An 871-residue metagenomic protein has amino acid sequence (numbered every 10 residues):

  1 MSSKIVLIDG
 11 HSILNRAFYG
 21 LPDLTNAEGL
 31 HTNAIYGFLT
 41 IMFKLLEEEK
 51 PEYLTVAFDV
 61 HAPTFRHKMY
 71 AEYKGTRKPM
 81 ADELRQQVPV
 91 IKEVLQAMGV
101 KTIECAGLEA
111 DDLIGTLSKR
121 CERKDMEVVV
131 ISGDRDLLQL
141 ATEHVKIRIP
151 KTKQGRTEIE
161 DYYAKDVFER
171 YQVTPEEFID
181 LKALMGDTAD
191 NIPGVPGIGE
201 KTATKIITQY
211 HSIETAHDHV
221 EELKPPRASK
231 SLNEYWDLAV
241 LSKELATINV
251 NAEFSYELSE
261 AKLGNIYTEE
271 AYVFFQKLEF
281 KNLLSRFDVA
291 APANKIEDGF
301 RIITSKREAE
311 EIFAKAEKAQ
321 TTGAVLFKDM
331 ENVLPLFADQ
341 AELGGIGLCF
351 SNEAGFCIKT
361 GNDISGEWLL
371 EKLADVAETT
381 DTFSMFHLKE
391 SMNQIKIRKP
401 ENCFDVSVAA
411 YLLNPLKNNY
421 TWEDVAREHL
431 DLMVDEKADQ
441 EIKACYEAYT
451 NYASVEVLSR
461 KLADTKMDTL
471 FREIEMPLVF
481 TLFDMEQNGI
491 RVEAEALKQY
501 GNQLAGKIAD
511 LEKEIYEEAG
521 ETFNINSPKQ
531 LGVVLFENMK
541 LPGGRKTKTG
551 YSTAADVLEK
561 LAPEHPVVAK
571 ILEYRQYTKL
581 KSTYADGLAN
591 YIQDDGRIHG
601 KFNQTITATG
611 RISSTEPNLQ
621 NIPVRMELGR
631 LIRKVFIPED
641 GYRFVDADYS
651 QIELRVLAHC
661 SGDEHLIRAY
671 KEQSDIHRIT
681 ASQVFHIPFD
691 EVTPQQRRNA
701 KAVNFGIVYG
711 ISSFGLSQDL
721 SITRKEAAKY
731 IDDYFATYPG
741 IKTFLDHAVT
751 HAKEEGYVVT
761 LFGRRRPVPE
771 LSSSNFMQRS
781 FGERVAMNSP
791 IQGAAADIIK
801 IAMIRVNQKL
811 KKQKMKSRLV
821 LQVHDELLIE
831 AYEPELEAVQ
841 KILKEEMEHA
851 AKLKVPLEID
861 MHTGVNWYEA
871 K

Functional and structural regions predicted by a protein language model:
S2, P22-T25, G75-E253: Extended two-metal-dependent nuclease catalytic cores across DNA- and RNA-processing enzymes
I5-V6, G10, R16-T55, A71-E72 (+4 more regions): Conserved RNase H-like, two-metal-ion catalytic cores of nucleic-acid enzymes
K101, Q154-K182, E342-D464, F471-L482 (+1 more regions): Active-site-proximal helix-loop-helix substrate-binding element of RNase H-like nuclease domains
S231, Y235-N362, T382-F383, A444-V624 (+8 more regions): Conserved "right-hand" nucleotidyltransferase catalytic core of DNA-directed polymerases
L348-N352, S407-E436, C445, T450 (+1 more regions): Function-dense linear segments that define catalytic or interfacial modules in macromolecule-processing proteins
L462-I474, L478, I798, A802-V823 (+1 more regions): Active-site palm subdomain of RNA-directed nucleic acid polymerases
Q487, H599-G600, Q604-T607, S682-M815 (+3 more regions): Conserved catalytic core of nucleic-acid polymerases
G506-K513, E517-A569, A736-R784, N788 (+2 more regions): C-terminal polymerase-core module
